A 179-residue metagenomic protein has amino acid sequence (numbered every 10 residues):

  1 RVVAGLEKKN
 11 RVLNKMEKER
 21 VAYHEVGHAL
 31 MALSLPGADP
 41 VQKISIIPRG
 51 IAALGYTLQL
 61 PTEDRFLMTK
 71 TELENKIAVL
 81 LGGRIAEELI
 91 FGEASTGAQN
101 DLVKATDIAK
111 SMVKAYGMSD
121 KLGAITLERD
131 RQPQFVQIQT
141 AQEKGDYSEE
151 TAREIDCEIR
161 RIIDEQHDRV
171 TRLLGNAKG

Functional and structural regions predicted by a protein language model:
R1-R11: Interdomain coupling/hinge region of P-loop NTPase helicase/AAA+ cores
K9-R20, R65: Short pre-active-site segment immediately N-terminal to the catalytic Zn-binding motif
R20-Y23, A29-G179: Soluble catalytic regions of large protease machineries
